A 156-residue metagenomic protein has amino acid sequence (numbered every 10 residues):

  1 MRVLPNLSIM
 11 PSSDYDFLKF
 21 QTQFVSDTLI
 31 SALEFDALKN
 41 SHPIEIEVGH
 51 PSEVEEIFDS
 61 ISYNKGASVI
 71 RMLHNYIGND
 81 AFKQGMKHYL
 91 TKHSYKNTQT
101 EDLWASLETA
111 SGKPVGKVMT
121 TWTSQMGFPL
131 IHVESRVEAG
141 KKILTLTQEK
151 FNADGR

Functional and structural regions predicted by a protein language model:
M1-E149, A153-G155: Hydrophobic alpha-helical and helix-loop surface patches within well-folded domains that function as non-catalytic
